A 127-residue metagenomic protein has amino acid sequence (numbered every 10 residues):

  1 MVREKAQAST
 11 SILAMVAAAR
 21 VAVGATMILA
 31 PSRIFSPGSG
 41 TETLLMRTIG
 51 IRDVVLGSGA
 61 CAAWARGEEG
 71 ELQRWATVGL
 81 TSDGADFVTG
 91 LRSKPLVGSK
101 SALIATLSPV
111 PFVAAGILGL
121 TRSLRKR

Functional and structural regions predicted by a protein language model:
M1-R127: Short amphipathic, positively biased membrane-proximal segments that drive organelle/inner-membrane targeting
